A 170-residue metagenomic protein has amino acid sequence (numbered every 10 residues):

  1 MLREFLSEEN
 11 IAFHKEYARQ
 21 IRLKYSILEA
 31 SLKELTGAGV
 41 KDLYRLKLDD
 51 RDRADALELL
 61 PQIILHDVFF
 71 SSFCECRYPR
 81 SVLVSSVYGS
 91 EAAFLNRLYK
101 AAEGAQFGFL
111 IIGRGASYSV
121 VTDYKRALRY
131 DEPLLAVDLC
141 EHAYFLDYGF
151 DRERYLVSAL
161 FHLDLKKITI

Functional and structural regions predicted by a protein language model:
M1-I170: Feature for soluble, non-membrane regions of globular proteins
